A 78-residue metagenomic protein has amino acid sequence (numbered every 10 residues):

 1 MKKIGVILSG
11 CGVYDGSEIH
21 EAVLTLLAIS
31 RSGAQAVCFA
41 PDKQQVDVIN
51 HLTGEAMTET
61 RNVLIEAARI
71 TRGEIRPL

Functional and structural regions predicted by a protein language model:
M1-L78: Extended, subdomain-level signal for the structured scaffold at the beginning of enzyme domains
